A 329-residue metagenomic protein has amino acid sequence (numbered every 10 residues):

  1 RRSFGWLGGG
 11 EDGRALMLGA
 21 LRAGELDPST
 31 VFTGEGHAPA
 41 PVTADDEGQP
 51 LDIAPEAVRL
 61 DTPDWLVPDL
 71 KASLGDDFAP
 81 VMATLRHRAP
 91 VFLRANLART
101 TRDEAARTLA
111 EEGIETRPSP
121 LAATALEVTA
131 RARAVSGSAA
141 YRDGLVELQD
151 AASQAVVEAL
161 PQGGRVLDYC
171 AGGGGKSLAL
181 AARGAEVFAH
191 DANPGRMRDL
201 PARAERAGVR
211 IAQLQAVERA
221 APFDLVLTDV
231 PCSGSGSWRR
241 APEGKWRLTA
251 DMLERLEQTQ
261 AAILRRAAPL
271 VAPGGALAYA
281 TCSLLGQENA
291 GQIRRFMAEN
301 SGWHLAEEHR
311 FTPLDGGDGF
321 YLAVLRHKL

Functional and structural regions predicted by a protein language model:
R1-G137: Class I Rossmann-like S-adenosyl-L-methionine
V67-P68, A192-D199, G244-V271: Glycine-rich S-adenosyl-L-methionine
G163-C170: Conserved class I S-adenosyl-L-methionine
C170-G174, C232: Class I SAM-dependent methyltransferase "Motif I" SAM/SAH-binding loop
S177-L178: Conserved SAM-dependent methyltransferase scaffold
E186-D191: Conserved SAM-binding motif I beta-strand of class I
A192-A221: S-adenosyl-L-methionine
R219-L227, P231-S233, E254, A261 (+1 more regions): C-terminal catalytic and target-recognition region of SAM-dependent MTase-like enzymes, primarily methyltransferases
